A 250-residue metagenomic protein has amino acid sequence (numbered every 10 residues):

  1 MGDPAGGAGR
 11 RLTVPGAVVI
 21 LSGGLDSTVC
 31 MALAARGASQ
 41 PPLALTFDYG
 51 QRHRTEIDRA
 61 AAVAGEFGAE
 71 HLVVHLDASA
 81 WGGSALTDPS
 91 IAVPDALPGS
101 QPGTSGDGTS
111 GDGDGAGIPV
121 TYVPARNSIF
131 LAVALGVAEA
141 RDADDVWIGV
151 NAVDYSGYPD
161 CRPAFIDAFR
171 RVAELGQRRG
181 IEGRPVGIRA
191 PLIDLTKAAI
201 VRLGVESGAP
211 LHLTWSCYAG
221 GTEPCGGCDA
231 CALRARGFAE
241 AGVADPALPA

Functional and structural regions predicted by a protein language model:
G2-S207: ATP-dependent adenylation/nucleotidyltransferase module used to activate substrates
E66-F67, A96, R236, L248-A250: Short, intrinsically disordered/low-complexity patches at protein termini and at juxtamembrane boundaries
V73-L76, P210-Y218: Conserved S-adenosyl-L-methionine
Q177, A239-G242: Short amphipathic alpha-helical interaction/hinge segments
W215-R236: Local cysteine-cluster metal-coordination motifs and their immediate loop/turn environment, predominantly Fe-S cluster
G220-G221, A241-A250: Short cysteine/histidine-rich metal-coordination sites, predominantly Zn2+-binding motifs
